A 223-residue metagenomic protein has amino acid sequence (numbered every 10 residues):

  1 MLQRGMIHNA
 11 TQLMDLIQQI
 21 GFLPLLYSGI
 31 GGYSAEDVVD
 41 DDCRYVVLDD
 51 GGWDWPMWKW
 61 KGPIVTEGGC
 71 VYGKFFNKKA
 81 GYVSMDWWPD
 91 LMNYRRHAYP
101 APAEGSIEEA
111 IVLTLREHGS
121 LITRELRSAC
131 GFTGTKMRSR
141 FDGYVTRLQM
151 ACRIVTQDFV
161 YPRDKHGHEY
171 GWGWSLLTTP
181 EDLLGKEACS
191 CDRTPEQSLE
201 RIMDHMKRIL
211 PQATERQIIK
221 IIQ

Functional and structural regions predicted by a protein language model:
M1-Q223: Long, low-complexity intrinsically disordered regions
